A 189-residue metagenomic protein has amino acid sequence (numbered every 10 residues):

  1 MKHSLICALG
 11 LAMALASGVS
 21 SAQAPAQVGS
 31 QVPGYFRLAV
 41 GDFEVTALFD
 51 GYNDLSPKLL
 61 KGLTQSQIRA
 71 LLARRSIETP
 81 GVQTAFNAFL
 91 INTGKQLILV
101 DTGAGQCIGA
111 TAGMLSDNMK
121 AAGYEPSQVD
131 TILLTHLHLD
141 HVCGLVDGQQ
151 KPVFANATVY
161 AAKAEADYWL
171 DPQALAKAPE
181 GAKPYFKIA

Functional and structural regions predicted by a protein language model:
M1-A8: Bacterial N-terminal signal peptides that target proteins for export
S17-V19: N-terminal signal peptide c-region/cleavage motif recognized by signal peptidases
P33, D54-S56, L137-C143, Y168: Active-site environment of divalent metal-dependent phosphoester hydrolases
G34-A122: Conserved beta-strand hairpin/beta-sheet module of binuclear metal-dependent hydrolase folds, prominently
A85-A88, T93-G94, A110-Y160: Active-site metal-binding motif and surrounding structural segment of the metallo-beta-lactamase
G103-G105, H138, E165: Catalytic metal-binding/acid-base residues of hydrolase active sites
G113, K120-Y124, Q128, A155-A189: Metallo-beta-lactamase
